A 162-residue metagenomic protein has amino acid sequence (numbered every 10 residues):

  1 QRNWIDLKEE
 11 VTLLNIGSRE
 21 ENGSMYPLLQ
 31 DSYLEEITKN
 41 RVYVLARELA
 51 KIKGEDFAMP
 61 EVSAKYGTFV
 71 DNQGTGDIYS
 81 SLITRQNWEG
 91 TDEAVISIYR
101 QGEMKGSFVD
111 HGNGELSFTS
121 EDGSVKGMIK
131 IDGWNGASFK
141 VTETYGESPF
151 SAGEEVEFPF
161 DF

Functional and structural regions predicted by a protein language model:
Q1-L49: Compact alpha-helical subdomains of small soluble proteins
I5-D6, E10-L14, S97-G136: Contiguous, well-ordered beta-strand patches that form the walls/edges of small beta-barrel/beta-sandwich domains
A46-P60: Long amphipathic alpha-helical scaffold segments
D56-Y79, V141, E155-F162: Tryptophan-anchored aromatic micro-motifs
V62-V70, E89-V95, H111-T119, A137-K140: Short, hydrophobic/aromatic-rich segments at coil-to-beta transitions
T75-G112: N-terminal glycine/threonine-rich, aromatic-flanked beta-hairpin/loop signature
L82, I98, S120, V141-E143: Residue-level recognition of conserved beta-strand positions in structured domain cores
G102-G114, E143-F162: Edge beta-strand at a domain terminus
